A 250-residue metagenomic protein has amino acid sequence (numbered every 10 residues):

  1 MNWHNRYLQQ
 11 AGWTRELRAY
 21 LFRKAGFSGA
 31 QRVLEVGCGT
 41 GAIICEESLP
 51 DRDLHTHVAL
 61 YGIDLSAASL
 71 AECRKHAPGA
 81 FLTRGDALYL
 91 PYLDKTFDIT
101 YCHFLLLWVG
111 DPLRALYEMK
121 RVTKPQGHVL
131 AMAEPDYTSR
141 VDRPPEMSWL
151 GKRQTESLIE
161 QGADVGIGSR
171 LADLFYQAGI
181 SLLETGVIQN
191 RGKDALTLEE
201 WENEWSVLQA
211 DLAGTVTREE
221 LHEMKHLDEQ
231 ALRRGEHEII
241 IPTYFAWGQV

Functional and structural regions predicted by a protein language model:
M1-R15: Class I SAM-dependent methyltransferase Rossmann-like catalytic core, especially the SAM/SAH-binding loop
N2-H4, L183-I239: C-terminal helical/coil "lid" or tail adjacent to the Rossmann-like core of SAM-dependent
G12-G29, E46-P50: Conserved alpha-helix/loop element of class I SAM-dependent methyltransferases that forms part of the SAM/SAH-binding
R32-L34, T40-Y89: Class I SAM-dependent methyltransferase SAM/SAH-binding core
L88-I99: A short acidic, Gly/Pro-enriched loop at the edge of an enzyme's catalytic core that lines a small-molecule cofactor
I99-P112: A short SAM/SAH-binding and catalytic strip from SAM-dependent methyltransferases
L113-H128: A short glycine-rich, Lys/Arg-flanked "PGG" loop and its adjoining helix->strand segment in the class I
L130-L196, A210-D211: Conserved catalytic/acceptor-binding region of the Class I
